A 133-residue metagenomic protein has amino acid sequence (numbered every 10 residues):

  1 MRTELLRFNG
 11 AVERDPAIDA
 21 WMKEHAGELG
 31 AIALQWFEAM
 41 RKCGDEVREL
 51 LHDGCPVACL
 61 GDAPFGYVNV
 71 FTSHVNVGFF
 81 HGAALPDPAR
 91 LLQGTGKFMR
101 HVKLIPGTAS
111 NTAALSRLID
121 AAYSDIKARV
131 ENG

Functional and structural regions predicted by a protein language model:
M1-G133: Charge-dense, helix-prone N-terminal extensions
